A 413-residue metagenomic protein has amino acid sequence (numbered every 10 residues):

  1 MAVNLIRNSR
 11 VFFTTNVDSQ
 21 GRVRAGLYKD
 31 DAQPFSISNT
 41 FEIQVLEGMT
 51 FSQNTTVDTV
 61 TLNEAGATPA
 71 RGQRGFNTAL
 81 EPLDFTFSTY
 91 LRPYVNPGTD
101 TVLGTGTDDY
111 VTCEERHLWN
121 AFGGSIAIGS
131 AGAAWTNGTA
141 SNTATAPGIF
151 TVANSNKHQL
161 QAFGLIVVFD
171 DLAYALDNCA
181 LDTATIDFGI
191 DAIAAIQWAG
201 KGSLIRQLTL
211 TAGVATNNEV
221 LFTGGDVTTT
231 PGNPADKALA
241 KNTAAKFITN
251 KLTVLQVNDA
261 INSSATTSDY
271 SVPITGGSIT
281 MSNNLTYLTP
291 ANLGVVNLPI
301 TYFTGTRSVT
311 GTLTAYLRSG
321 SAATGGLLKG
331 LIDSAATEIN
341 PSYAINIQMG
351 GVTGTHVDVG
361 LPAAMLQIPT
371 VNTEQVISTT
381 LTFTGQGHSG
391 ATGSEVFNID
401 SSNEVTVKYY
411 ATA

Functional and structural regions predicted by a protein language model:
M1-A413: Signature of extracytoplasmic/envelope-associated structural regions
